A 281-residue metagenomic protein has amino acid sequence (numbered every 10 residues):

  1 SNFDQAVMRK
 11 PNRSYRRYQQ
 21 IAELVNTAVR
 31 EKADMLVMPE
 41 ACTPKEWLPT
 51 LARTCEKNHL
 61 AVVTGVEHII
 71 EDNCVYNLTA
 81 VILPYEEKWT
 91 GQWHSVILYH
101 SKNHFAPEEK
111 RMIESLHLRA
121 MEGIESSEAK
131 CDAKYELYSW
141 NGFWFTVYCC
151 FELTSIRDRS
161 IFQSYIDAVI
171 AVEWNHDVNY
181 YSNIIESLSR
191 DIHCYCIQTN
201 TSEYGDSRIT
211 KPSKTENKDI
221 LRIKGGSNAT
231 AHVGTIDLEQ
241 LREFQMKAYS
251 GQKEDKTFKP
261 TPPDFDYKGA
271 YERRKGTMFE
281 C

Functional and structural regions predicted by a protein language model:
S1-K10, F143-E152, I170-V172: Active-site-proximal beta-strand elements of phosphoester/diester hydrolases
N12-H100, N175-D177, R190-C194: Cys-nucleophile CN-hydrolase/nitrilase-fold catalytic domain and related Cys-dependent amidase chemistry that acts on
Y15-Y18, Y76, Y85, Y99 (+9 more regions): Sequence-level detector for tyrosine residue identity
R30-L36, S139-W144, S164-V169: Short, surface-exposed connector motifs at secondary-structure boundaries
E46-E67, W144, L153-P262, E280: CN hydrolase (nitrilase-like) catalytic-core segments centered on the catalytic cysteine and neighboring Lys/Glu
C74-S164, I184: Active-site catalytic loop in hydrolytic enzyme cores
E125-G142, T146-C149, K247-C281: Cysteine/selenocysteine-centered motifs that mediate thiol-based redox chemistry or coordinate metal-sulfur cofactors
